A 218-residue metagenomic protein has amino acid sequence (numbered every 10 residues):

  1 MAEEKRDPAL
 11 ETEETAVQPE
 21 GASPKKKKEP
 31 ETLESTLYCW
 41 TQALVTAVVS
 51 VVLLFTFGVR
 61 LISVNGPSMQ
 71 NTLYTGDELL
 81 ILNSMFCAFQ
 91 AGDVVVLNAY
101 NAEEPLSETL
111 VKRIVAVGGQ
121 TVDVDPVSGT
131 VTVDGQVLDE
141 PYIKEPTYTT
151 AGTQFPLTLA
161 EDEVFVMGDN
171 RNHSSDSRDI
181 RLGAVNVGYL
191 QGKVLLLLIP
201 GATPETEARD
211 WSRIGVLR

Functional and structural regions predicted by a protein language model:
A2-R218: Extended hydrophobic leader/signal-anchor segments used for secretion and membrane insertion
